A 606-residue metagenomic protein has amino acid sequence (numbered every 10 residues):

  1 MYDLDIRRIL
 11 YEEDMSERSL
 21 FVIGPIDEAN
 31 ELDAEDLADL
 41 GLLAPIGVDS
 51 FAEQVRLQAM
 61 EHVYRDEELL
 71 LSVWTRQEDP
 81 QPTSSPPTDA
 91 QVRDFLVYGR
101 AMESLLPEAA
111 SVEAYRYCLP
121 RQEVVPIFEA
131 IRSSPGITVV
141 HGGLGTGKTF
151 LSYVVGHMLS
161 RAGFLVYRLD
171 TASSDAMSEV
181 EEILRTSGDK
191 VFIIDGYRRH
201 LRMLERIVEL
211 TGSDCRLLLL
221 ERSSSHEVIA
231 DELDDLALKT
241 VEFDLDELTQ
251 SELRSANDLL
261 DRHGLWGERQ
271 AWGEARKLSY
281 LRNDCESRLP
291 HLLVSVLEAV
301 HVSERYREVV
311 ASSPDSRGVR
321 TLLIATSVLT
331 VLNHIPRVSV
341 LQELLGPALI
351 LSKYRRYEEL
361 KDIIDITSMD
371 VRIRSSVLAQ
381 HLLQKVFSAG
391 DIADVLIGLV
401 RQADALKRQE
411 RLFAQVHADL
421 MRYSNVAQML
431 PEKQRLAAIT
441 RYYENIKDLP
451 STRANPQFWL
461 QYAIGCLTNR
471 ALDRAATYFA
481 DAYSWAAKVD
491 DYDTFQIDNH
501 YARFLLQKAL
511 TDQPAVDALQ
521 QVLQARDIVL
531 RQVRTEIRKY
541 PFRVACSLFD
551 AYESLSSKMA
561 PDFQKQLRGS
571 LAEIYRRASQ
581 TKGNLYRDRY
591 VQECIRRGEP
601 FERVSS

Functional and structural regions predicted by a protein language model:
M1, L165-T211, R216-S223: Conserved P-loop NTPase "ATPase switch" module shared by AAA+ and STAND
M1-V125, E129-R132, S303-R307: Extended, charged/polar low-complexity intrinsically disordered regions
E12-S19, D27-E35, V331-V489, F495-N499: C-terminal leucine-rich, beta-strand-based interaction scaffolds used for sensing/assembly
P25-V55, C215-K277: Alpha-helical sensor/transducer elements of the RecA-like P-loop NTPase core
V48-S50, L57-A90, S152, D246-H334: Amphipathic alpha-helical "lid/sensor" segments that cap RecA-like P-loop NTPase cores
S133-S152: Walker A/P-loop nucleotide-binding motif
H157-Y167: Post-Walker A helix-loop "phosphate-sensing" segment adjacent to the P-loop in P-loop NTPases
R411-S606: Extended amphipathic alpha-helical coiled-coil/heptad-repeat regions
